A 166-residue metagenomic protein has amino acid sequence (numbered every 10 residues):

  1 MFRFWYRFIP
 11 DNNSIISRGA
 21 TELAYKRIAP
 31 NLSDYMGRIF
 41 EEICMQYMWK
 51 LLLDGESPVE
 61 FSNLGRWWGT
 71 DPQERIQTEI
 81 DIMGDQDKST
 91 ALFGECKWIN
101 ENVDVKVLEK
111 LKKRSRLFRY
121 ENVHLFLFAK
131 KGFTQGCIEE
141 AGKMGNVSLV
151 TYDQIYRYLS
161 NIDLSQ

Functional and structural regions predicted by a protein language model:
M1-Q77: Accessory nucleic acid-recognition modules appended to NTPase machines
F2, E101-N102, F133-Q135: Flexible loop/turn segments at secondary-structure boundaries
M48, I80-V103, L111, L125: Conserved catalytic cores of phosphodiester-cleaving nucleases, focusing on short active-site segments
S62, N122-H124: Residue-level recognition of the N-termini of beta-strands and the immediately preceding loop/turn
K113-N122: Arginine/glycine-rich "motif VI" loop of SF2 helicases in the C-terminal RecA-like domain
F126-Q166: Domain-level recognition of nuclease-like catalytic cores that cleave nucleotide substrates
